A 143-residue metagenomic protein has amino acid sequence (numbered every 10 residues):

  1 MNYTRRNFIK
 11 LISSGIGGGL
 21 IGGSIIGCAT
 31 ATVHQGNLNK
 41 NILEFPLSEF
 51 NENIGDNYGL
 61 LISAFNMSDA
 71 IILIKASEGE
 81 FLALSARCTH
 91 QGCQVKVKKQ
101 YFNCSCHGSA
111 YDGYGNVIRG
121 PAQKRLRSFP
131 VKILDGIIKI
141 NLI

Functional and structural regions predicted by a protein language model:
M1-L20: N-terminal secretory signal peptides and thylakoid transit peptides that target proteins across membranes
I12-S13, G92, G108, R119: Generic short alpha-helical hydrophobic face used as a protein-protein interaction/packing hotspot
I16-G18, K96, Q123: Short amphipathic alpha-helical segments with coiled-coil-like heptad repeat character
A29-R87, Q91-K98, R125-I143: N-terminal pre-ligand scaffold of iron-sulfur
F102-G108, I118-L126: Short cysteine/histidine-rich metal-coordination sites, predominantly Zn2+-binding motifs
